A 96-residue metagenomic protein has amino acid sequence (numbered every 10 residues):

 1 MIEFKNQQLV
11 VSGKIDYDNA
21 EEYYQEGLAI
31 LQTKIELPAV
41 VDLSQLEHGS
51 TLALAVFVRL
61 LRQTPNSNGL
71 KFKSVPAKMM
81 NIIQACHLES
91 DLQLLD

Functional and structural regions predicted by a protein language model:
M1-V10: Short beta-strand/loop segment at the start of cytosolic alpha/beta domains
V10-V11, Q32: Short histidine
G13-I15: Conserved glycine-centered beta-strand/turn positions repeated across beta-sheet architectures
Y17-D91: Amphipathic alpha-helical interaction surfaces in cytosolic regulatory modules
Q93-D96: Short acidic-hydrophobic, aromatic-tinged amphipathic segments that line or gate anion-handling sites
